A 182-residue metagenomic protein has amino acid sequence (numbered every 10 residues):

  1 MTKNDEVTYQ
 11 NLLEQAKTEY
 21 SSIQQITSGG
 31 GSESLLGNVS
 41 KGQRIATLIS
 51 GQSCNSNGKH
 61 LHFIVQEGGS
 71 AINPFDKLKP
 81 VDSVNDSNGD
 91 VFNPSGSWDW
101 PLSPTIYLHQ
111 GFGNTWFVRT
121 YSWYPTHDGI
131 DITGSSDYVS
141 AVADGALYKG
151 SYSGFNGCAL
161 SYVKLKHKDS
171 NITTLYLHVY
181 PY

Functional and structural regions predicted by a protein language model:
M1-I45: Alpha-helical oligomerization segments with coiled-coil/rod-like character
T18, G30, N85-W98: Extracytoplasmic and endomembrane cell-envelope/extracellular-matrix remodeling and assembly machinery
G31-N38, G68, P94-D99, R119-G154: Short, glycine/small-residue-enriched coil/turn segments at secondary-structure junctions
V39-F63, I132, S161-L165: Short hydrophobic beta/alpha edge segments that flank linear recognition/processing sites
A46-T47, Q110, G134, K149 (+1 more regions): A residue-level detector for short acidic-glycine micro-motifs
G58-H60, I64-V65, P125, V142-Y182: Zn2+-dependent peptidoglycan hydrolase active-site motif and core
Q66-V84: Short peripheral tails and domain-boundary helices/loops at the edges of structured domains
P104-Q110: Beta-strand/loop subdomains of soluble extracytoplasmic proteins
